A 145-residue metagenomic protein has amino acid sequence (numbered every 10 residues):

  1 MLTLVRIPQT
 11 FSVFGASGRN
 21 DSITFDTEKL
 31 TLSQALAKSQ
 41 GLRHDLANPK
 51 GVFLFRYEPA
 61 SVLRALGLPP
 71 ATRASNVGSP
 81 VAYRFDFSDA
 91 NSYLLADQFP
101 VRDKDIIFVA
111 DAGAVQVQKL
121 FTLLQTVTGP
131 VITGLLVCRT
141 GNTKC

Functional and structural regions predicted by a protein language model:
M1-C145: Ser/Thr/Pro/Gly-biased, low-complexity, turn-/loop-rich segments that often occur immediately after N-terminal
